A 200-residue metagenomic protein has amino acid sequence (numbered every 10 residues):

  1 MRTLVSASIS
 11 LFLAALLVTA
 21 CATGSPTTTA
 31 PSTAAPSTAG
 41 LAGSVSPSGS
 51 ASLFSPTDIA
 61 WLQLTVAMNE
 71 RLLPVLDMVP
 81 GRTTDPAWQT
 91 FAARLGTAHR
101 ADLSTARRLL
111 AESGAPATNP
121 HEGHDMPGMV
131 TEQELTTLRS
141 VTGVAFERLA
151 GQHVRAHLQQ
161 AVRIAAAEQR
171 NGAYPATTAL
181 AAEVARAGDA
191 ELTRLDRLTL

Functional and structural regions predicted by a protein language model:
M1-L11: Bacterial N-terminal signal peptides that target proteins for export
L17-A20: C-terminal motif of bacterial Sec signal peptides marking the signal peptidase cleavage site
T23-L200: All-alpha RGS (Regulator of G-protein Signaling) helical domain and cognate RGS-like helical scaffolds
